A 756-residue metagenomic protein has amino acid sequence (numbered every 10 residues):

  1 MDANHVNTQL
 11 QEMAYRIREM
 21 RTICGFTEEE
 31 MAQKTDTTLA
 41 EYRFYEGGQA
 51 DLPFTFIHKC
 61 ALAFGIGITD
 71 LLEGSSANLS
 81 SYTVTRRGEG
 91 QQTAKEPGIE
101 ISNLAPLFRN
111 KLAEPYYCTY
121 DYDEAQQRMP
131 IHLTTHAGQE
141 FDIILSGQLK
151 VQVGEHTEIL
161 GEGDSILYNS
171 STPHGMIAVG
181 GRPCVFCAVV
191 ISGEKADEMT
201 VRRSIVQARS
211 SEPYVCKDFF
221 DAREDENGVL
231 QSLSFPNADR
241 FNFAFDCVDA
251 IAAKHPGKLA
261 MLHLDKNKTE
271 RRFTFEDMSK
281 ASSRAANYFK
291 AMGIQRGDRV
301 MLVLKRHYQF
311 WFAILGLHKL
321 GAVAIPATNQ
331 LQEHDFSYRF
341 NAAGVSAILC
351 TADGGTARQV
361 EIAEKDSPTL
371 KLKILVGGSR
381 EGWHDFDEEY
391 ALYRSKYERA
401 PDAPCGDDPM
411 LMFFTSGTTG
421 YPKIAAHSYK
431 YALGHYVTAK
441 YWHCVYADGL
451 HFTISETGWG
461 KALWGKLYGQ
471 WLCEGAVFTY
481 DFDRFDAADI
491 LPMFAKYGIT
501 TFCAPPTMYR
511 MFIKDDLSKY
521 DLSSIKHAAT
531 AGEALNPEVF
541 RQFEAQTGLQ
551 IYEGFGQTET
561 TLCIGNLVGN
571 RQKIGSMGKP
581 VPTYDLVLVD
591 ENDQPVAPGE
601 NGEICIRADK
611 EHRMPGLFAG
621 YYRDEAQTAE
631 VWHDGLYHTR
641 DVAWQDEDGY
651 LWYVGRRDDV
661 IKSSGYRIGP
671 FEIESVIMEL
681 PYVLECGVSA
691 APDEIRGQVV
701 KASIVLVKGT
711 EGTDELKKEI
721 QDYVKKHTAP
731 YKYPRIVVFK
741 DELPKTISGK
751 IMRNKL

Functional and structural regions predicted by a protein language model:
A208-E212, L315, K319-E388, K708: Structural core segment of the AMP-binding/adenylate-forming
P256-L259, I374, R380-G382, A391-F414 (+2 more regions): Conserved pre-ATP/AMP-binding loop-to-beta segment of ANL
G257-L315, Q332-S337, D387-A391, K430: Conserved AMP-binding/adenylate-forming core of the ANL superfamily
R271-E276, M410-G434: Conserved AMP-binding A3 loop
L331-H334, Y338, I348-D353, F502 (+5 more regions): AMP-binding/adenylate-forming catalytic core of the ANL superfamily
L433-T453, T457-T500, D515: Conserved AMP-binding/adenylation subdomain of ANL enzymes
L472, I499-A504, I513-K573, D585: Gly/Ser/Thr-rich phosphate-binding loop
P580-T583, Q594-E630, I668, E711: Conserved ATP/PPi-binding loop(s) of AMP-dependent carboxylate-activating enzymes
